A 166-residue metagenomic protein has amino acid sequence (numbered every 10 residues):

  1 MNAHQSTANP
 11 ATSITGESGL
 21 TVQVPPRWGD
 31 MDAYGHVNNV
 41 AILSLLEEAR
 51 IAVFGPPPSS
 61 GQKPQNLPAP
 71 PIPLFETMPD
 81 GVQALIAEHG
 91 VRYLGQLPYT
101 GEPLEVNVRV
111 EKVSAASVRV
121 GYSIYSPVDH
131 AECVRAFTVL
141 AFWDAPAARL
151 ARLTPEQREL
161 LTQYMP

Functional and structural regions predicted by a protein language model:
M1-P103, E111-P166: Terminal targeting signals and extreme-terminal segments of soluble enzymes
